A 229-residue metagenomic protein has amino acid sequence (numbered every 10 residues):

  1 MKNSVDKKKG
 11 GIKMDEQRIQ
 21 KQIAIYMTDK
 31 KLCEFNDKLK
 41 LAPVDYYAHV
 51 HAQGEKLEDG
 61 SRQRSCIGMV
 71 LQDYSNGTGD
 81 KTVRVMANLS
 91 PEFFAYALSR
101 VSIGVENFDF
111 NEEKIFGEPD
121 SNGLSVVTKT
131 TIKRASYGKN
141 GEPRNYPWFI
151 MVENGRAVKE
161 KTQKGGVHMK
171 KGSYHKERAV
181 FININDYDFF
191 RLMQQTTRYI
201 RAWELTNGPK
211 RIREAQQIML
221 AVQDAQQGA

Functional and structural regions predicted by a protein language model:
M1-P43, N207-A229: Glycine- and charge-rich intrinsically disordered segments
N36-R62, A135: Amphipathic, interaction-prone secondary-structure segments
E55-G77, G155, K159: A short, structured beta-strand/loop element
E58-Q63, A87-N88, P143, A179-F190: Short, low-complexity cationic-aromatic patches
L71-S90, V167-I182: A cross-kingdom feature marking solvent-exposed beta-strand/loop segments within repeated, beta-rich binding/scaffold
Y74-F108, I115: Compact, well-ordered interaction domains used in eukaryotic information-processing assemblies
E118-R178: Short, solvent-exposed interaction modules
A157-A229: Mixed-charge, glycine-accented linear interaction segment located at domain edges/termini
